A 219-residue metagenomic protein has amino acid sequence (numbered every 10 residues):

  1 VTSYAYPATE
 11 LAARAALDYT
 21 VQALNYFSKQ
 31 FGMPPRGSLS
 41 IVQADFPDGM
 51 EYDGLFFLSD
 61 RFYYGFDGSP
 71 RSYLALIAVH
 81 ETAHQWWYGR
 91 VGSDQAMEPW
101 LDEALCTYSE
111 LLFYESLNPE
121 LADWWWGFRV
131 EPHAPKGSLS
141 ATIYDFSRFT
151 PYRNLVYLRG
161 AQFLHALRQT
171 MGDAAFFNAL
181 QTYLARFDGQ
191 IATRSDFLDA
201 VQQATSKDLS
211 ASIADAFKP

Functional and structural regions predicted by a protein language model:
V1-Q85, G89-E98, T150: Juxtacatalytic substrate-recognition/specificity segment
T9, L121, R153-P219: Amphipathic alpha-helical substructures
A15, Y19, S40, D123-R129 (+1 more regions): Extended, well-ordered alpha-helical scaffold segments
L17, V21-L24, L55, V79-H80 (+6 more regions): Extracytoplasmic/secreted envelope proteins and their assembly/folding machinery, especially bacterial periplasmic
T20, E51, R71, A75 (+5 more regions): Active-site-proximal structural scaffolding
S28-F31, E81-T82, W86, R90 (+6 more regions): Sec/Tat-exported extracytoplasmic proteins
M33-V42, D94-E98, E120-W124, N178-A179 (+1 more regions): Surface-exposed patches in mature extracellular/periplasmic domains of secreted proteins
P99, E103-M171, F187, A216-F217: Acidic/His/Gly-enriched intrinsically disordered linker/tail segments that often contain short helix/coil "MoRF-like"
